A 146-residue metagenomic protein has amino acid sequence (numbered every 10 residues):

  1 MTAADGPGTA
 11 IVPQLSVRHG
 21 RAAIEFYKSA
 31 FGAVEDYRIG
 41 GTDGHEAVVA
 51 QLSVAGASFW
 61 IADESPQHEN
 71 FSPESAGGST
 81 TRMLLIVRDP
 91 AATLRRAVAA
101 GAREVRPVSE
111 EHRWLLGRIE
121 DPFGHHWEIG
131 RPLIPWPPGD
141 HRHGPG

Functional and structural regions predicted by a protein language model:
M1-Q14, I24-R88, A92-E120, I129-G146: Vicinal oxygen chelate
V17-H19: Conserved beta-strand-loop-alpha-helix junction that forms the acyl-donor binding cleft
F123: Conserved ATPase active-site switch/coordination loops adjacent to the nucleotide-binding site
